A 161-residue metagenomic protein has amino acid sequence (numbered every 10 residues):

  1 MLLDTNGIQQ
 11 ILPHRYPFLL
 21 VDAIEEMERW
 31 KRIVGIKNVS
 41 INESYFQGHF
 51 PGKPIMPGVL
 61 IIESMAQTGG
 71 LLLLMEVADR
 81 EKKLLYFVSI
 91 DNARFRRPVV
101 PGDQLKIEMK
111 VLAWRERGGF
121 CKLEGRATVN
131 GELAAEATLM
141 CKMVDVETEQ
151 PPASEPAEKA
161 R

Functional and structural regions predicted by a protein language model:
M1-E28, R161: N-terminal leader/capping segments at the start of a protein or of a new domain
M1-L2, G70-E108, A134, C141-K142: Hydrophobic beta-strand-centered segment that forms part of the acyl-chain substrate-binding groove
Q9, G52, F95-R97: Beta-strand-rich interaction surfaces with strong enrichment in secreted/lumenal proteins
R15-M56: Catalytic strand-loop segment that frames the active site of acyl-thioester-processing enzymes
F18-L20, L105, C121: Hydrophobic core residues within well-ordered beta-strands of beta-rich domains
R29, V99-D103, K110-R161: HotDog/MaoC-like acyl-thioester-processing domains
Q47-P57, I62-L71, F87: Compact, glycine-rich, soluble single-domain proteins
